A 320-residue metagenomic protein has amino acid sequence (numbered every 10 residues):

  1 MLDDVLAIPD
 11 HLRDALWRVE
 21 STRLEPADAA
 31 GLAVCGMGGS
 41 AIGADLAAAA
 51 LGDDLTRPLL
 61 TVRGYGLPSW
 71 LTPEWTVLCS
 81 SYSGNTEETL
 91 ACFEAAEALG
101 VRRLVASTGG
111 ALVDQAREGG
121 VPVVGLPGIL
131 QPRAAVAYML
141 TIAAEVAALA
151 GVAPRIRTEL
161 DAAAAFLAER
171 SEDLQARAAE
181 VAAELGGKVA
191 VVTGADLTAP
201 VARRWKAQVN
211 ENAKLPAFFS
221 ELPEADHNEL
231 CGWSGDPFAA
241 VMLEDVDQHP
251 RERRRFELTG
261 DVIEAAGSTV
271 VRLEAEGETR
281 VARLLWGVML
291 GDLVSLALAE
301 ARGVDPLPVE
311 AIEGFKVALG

Functional and structural regions predicted by a protein language model:
M1-A7, L16-R23, A30, L130 (+1 more regions): Active-site phosphate/pyrophosphate-binding segments
L12-D14: C-terminal beta-strand-loop-alpha-helix "lid" module of Rossmann-like NAD(P)-dependent dehydrogenases
A27-R170, A183, D245-T269: Glycine-rich phosphate-binding loops that contact phosphosugars or nucleotide phosphates
T61-G64, L215-D226, T269-E278: A generic structural motif
T76-V77, A137-A144, L230-G235, L284-L290: Short, surface-exposed amphipathic charged segments that create phosphate/polyanion-binding patches used for binding
D236-E310: C-terminal active-site/capping subdomain that shapes the small-molecule cofactor and substrate pocket of enzyme
L307-G320: Short, small/acidic-rich helices and loops at N termini and domain boundaries of DNA replication/processing enzymes
